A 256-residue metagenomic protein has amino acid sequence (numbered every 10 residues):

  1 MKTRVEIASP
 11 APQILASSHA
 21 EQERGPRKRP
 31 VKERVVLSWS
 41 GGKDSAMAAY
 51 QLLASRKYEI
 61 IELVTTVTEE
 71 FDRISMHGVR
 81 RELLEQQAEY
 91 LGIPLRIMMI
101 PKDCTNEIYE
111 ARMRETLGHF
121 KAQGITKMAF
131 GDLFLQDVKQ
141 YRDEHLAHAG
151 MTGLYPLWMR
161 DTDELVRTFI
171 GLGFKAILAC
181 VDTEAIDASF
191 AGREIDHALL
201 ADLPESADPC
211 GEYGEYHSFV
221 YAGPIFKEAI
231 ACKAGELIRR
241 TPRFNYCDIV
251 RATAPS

Functional and structural regions predicted by a protein language model:
K2-I7, P12-A16, E21-S256: Nucleotide-activated chemistry modules centered on ATP-dependent adenylation/adenylyltransferase
